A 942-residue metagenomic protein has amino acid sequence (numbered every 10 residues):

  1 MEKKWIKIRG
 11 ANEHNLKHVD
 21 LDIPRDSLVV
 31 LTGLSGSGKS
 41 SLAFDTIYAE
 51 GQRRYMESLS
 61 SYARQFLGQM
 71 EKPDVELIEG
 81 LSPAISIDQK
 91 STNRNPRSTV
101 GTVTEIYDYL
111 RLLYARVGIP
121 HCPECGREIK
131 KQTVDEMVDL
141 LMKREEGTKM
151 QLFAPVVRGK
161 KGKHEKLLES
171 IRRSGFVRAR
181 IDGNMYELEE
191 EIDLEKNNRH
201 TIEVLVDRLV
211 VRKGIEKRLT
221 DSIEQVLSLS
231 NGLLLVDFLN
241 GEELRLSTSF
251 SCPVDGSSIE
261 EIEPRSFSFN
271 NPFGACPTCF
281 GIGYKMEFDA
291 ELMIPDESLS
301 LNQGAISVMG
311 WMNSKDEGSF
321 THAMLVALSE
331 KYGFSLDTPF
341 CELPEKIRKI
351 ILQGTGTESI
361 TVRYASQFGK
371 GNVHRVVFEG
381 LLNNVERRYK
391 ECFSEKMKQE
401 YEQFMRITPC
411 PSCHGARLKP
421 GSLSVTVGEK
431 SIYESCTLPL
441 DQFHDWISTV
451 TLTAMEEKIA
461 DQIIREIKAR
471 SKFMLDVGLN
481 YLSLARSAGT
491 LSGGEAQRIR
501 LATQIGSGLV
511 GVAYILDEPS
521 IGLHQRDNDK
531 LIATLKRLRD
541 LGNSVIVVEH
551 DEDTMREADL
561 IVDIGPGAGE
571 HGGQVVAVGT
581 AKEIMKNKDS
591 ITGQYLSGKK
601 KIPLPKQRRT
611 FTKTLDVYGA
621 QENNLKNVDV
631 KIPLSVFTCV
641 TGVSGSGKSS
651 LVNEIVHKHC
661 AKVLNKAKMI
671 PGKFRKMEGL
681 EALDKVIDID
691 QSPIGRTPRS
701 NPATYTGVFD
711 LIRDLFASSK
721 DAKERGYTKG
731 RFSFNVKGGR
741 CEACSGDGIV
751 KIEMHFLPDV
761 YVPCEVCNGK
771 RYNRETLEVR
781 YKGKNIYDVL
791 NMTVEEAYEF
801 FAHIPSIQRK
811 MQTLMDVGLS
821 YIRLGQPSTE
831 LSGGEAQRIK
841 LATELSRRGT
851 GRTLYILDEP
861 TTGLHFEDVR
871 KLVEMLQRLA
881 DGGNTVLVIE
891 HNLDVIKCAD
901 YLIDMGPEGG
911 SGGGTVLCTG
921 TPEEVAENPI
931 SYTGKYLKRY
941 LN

Functional and structural regions predicted by a protein language model:
M1-N942: Conserved phosphate-binding elements of NTP-dependent enzyme cores
